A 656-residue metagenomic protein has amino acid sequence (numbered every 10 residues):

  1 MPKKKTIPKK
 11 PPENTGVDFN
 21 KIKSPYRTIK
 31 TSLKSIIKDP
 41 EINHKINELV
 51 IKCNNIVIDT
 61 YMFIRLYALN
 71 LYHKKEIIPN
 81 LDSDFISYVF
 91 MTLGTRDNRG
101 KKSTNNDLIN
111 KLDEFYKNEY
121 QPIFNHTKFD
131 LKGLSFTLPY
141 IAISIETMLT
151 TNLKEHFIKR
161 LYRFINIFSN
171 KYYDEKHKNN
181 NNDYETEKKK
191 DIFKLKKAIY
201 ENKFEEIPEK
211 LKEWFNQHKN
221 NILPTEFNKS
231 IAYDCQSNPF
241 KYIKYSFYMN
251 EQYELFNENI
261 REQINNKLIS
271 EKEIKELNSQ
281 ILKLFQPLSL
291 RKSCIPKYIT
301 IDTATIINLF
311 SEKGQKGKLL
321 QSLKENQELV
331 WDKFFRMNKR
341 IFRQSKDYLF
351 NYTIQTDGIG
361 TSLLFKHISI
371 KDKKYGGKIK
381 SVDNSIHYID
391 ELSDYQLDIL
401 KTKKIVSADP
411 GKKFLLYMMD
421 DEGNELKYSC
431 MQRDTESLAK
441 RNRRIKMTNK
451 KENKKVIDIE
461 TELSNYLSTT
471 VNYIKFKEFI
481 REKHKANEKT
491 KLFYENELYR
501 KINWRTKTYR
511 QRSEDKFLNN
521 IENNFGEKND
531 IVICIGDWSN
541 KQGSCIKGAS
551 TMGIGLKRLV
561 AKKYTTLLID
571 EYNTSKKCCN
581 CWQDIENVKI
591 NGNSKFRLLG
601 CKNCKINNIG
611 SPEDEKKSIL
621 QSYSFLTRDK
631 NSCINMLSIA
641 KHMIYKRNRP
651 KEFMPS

Functional and structural regions predicted by a protein language model:
P2-S656: Positively charged, helix-rich recognition surfaces that bind polyanionic ligands
